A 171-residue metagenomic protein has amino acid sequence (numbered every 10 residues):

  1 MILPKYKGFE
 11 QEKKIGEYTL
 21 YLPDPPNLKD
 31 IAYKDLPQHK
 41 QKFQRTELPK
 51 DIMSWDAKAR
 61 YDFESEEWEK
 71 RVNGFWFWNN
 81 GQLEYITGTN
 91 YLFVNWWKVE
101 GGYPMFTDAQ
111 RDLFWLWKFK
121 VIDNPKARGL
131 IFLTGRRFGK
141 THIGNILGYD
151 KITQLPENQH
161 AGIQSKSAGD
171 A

Functional and structural regions predicted by a protein language model:
M1-A171: Phosphate/NTP-binding elements of NTP-utilizing enzymes
